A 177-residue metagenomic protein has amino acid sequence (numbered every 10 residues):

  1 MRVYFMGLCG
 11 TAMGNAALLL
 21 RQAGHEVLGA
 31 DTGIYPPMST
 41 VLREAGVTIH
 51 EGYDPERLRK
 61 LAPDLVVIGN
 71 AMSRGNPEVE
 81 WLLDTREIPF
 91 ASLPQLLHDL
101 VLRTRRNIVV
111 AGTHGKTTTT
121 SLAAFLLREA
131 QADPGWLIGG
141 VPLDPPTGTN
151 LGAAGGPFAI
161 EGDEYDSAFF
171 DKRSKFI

Functional and structural regions predicted by a protein language model:
M1-L96: N-terminal leader/targeting and accessory segments in enzymes
L19-Q22, R57-L58, N70, R74-I177: Phosphate-binding loop of NTP-binding sites
